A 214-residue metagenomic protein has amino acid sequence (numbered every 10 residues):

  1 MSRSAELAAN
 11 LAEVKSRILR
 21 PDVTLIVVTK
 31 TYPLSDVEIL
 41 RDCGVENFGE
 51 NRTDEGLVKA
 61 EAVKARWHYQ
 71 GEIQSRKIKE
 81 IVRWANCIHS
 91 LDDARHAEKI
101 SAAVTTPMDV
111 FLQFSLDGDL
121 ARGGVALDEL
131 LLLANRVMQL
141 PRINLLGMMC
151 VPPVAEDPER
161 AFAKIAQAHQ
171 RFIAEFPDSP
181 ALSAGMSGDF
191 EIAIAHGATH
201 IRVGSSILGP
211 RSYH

Functional and structural regions predicted by a protein language model:
M1-G188, I194-H196, L208: Conserved alpha/beta-domain cores
A198-H214: Gly/Pro- and small hydrophobic-enriched strand-loop and loop-to-helix capping segments that sit at the rims
